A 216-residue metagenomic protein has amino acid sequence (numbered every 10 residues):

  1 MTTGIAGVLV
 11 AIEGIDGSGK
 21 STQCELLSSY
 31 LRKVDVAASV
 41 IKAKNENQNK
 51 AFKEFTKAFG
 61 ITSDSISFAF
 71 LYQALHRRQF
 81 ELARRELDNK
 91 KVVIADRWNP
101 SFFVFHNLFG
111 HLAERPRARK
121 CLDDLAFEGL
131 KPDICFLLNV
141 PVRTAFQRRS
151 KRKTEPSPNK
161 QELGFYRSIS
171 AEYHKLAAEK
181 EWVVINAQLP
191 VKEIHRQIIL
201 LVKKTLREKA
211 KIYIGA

Functional and structural regions predicted by a protein language model:
T2-T3, S28, R143-A216: NTP-dependent small-molecule kinase module
I5-L9: Pre-Walker A (Motif I) flank of P-loop NTPase domains
I12: Hydrophobic anchor at the beta1->P-loop junction of P-loop NTPases
G17: Walker A (P-loop) phosphate-binding loop of P-loop NTPases
K20: Conserved lysine of the Walker
Q23: Hydrophobic positions on the alpha1 helix immediately C-terminal to the Walker A/P-loop
V36-A126: ATP-dependent small-molecule kinase phosphotransfer cores that center on conserved nucleotide phosphate-binding segments
F102-A171: A glycine- and Lys/Arg-enriched "phosphate-lid" helix/loop adjacent to the NTP-binding pocket of small-molecule kinases
